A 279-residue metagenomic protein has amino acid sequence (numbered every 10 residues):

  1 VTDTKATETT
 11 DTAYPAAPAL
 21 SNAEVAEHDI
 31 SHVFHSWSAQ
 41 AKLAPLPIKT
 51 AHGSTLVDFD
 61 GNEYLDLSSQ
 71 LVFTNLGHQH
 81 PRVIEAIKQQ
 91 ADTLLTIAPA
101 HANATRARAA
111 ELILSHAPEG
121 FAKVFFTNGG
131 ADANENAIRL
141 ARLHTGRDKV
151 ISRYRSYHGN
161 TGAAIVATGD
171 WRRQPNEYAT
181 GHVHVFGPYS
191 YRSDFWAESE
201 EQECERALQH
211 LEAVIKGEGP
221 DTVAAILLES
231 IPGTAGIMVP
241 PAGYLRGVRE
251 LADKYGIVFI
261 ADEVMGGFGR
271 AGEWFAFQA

Functional and structural regions predicted by a protein language model:
T2-A279: Conserved N-terminal phosphate-binding loop of PLP-dependent enzymes in the Aspartate aminotransferase
